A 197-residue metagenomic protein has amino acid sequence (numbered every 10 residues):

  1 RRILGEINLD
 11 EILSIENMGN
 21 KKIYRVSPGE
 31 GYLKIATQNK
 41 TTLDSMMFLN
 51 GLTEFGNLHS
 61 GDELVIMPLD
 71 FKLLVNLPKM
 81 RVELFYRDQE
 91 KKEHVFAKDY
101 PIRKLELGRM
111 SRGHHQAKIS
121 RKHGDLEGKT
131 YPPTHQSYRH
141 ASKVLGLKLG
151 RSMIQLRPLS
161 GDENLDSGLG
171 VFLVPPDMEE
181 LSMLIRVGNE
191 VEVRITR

Functional and structural regions predicted by a protein language model:
R1-E11: Alpha-helical protein-protein interaction scaffolds
E11-K40: Primarily a LysM-type cell-wall glycan-binding module
S14-I23, E63-L74: Short domain-boundary/entry signatures in modular proteins, especially in secreted/extracellular architectures
G29, G61-E63, V187-E190: Loop/turn positions that initiate beta-strands
D44-T53, V65, V174-L181: Short alpha-helix capping/helix-loop boundary micro-motifs
D70-P158: Gly/Pro-biased beta-strand-loop elements
K129-R197: Exported/periplasmic cell-wall-interacting domains
